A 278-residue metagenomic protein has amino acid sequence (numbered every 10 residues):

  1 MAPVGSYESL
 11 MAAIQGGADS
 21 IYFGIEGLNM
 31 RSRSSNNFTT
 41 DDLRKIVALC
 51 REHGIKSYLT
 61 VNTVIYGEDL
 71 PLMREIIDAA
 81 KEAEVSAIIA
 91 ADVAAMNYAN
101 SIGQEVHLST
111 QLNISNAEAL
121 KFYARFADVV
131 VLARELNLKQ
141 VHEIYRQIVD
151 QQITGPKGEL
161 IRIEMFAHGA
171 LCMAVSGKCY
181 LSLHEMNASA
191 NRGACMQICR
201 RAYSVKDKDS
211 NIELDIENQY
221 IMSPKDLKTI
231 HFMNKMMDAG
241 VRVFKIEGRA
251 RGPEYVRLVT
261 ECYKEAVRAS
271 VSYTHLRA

Functional and structural regions predicted by a protein language model:
M1-A2, I21-F23, S57-V61, I88-A90 (+4 more regions): Hydrophobic faces of well-ordered beta-strands that scaffold small-molecule active sites in alpha/beta enzyme cores
M1-S20: N-terminal basic/disordered segments at the start of proteins
A13, D92, Y123, M165 (+1 more regions): Conserved, mostly hydrophobic/aromatic
Y22-T40, V61-G67, A250-V256: Glycine-rich, proline-tolerant flexible connector loops at the mouths of alpha/beta enzymes
S35-L43, V93-A99, L136-V149, P253-Y255: Active-site-adjacent beta->alpha loops and helix N-cap segments on the catalytic face of soluble alpha/beta enzymes
T39-N100, E105-N113: Active-site beta->alpha loop and helix N-cap motifs at the rims of alpha/beta catalytic domains
H107, Q111-A239, V256: Catalytic alpha/beta core domains of metabolic enzymes, predominantly
T274-A278: Conserved small/polar residues in nucleotide/adenosyl-binding loops
